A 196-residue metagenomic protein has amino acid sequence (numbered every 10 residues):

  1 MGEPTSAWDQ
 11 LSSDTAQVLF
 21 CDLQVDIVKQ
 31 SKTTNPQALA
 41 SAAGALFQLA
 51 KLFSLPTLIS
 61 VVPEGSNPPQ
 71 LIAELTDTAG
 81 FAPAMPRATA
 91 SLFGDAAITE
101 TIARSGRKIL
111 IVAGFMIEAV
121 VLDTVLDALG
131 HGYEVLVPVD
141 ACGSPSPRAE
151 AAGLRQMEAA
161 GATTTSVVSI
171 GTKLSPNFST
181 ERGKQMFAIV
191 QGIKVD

Functional and structural regions predicted by a protein language model:
G2-Q17, S66-D196: Active-site-adjacent betaalpha module
D14-A16, K32-V61: A short alpha/beta connector and helix-capping loop motif
L23, I59-P63, V139: A cross-domain feature marking catalytic cores of carbohydrate-active enzymes and several ubiquitous metabolic/repair
V25-Q30: Short acidic, Gly/Ser-rich segments with clustered Asp/Glu that frequently serve as metal-coordination loops in enzyme
